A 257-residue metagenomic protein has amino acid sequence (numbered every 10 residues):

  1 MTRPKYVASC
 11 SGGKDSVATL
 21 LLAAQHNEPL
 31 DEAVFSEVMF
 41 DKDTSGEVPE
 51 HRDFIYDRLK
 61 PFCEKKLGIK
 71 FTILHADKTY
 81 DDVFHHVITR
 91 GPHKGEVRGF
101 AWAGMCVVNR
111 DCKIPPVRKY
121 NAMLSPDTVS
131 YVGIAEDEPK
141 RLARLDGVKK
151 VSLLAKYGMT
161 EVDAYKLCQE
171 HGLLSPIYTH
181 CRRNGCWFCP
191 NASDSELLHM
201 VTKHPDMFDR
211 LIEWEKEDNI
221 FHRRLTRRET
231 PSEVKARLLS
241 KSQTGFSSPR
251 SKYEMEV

Functional and structural regions predicted by a protein language model:
M1-V257: Nucleotide-activated chemistry modules centered on ATP-dependent adenylation/adenylyltransferase
